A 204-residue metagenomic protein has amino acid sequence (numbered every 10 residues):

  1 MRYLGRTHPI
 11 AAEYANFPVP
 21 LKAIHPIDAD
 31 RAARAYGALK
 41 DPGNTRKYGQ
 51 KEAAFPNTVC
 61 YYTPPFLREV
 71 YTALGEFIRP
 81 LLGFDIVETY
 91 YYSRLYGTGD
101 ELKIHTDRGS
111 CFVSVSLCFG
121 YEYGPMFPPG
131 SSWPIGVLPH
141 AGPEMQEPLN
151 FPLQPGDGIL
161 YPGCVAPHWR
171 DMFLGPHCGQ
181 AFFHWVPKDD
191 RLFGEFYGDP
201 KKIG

Functional and structural regions predicted by a protein language model:
M1-L82: Non-heme Fe(II)/2-oxoglutarate
Q50, Y92, E144: Catalytic phosphate/metal-binding cores of nucleic-acid and nucleotide-processing enzymes, i.e., regions that mediate
G83-Y92: A short coil-to-beta-strand element that immediately follows conserved catalytic motifs
L95: Conserved active-site beta-strand element of glycosyltransferases/polysaccharide synthases
T98-V165, H177-Q180, K188-K201: Catalytic core of non-heme Fe(II) oxygenases with the double-stranded beta-helix
P167-L174: Short, Lys/Arg- and Gly-enriched loop/turn segments at beta-strand edges
